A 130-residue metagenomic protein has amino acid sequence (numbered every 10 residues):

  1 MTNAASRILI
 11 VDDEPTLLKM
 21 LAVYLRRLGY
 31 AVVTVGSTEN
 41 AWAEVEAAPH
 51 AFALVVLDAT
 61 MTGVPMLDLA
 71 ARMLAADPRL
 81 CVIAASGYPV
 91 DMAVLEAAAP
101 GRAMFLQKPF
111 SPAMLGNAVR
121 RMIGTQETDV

Functional and structural regions predicted by a protein language model:
D12: Conserved acidic carboxylate
L18, T62-G63, V90: The feature encodes the CheY-like receiver
K19-R27: Charged docking surfaces used in two-component/phosphorelay signaling
A22, F110-M122, E127-T128: C-terminal output helix
T34-L54, D58: Acidic, metal-coordinating helix/loop segments flanking the phosphotransfer/catalytic sites of two-component signaling
D58-A71: Conserved phosphotransfer microenvironments
D68, R72, Y88-Q107, A113 (+1 more regions): Alpha4 helix (beta4-alpha4-beta5 surface) of REC/receiver domains from two-component response regulators
I83-A85: Hydrophobic/aromatic residues positioned on beta-strands within the core alpha/beta folds
